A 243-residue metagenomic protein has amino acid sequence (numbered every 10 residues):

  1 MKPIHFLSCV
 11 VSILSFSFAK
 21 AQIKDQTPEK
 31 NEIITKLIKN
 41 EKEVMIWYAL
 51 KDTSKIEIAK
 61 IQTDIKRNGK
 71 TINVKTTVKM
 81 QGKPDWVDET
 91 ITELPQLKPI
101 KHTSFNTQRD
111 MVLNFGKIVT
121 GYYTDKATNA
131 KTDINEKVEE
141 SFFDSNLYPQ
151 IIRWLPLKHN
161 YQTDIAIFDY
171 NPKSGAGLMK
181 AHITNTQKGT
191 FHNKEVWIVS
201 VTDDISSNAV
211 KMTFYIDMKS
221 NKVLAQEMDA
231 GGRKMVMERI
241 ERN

Functional and structural regions predicted by a protein language model:
M1, E32-T35, A59-Q62, V138-E140 (+1 more regions): Short hydrophobic/aromatic-rich motifs at helix boundaries and adjacent loops
M1-Q26: Bacterial Sec-dependent N-terminal signal peptides
I4, L14-F16, L113, E140-S141 (+4 more regions): Short non-domain terminal segments
L7, A19, T90, Q108 (+4 more regions): Intrinsic disorder/low-complexity detector
V11, A21, T128, Y148 (+3 more regions): Short linear sequence elements within intrinsically disordered, low-complexity coil regions
I23-I118, I165-N243: Acidic, serine/threonine-rich low-complexity disordered tracts
V119-Y123: Juxtamembrane/interface motifs at transmembrane-helix termini
D125-D164: Surface-exposed beta-loop interaction hotspot
